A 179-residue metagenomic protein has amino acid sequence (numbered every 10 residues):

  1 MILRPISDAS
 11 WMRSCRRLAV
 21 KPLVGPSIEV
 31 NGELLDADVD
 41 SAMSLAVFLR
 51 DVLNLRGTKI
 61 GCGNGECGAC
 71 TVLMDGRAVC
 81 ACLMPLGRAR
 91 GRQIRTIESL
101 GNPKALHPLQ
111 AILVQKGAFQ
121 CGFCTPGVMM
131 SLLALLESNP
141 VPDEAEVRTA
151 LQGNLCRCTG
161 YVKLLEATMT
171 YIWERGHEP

Functional and structural regions predicted by a protein language model:
I2-P179: Signature of N-terminal electron-transfer/Fe-S-associated modules in redox systems
